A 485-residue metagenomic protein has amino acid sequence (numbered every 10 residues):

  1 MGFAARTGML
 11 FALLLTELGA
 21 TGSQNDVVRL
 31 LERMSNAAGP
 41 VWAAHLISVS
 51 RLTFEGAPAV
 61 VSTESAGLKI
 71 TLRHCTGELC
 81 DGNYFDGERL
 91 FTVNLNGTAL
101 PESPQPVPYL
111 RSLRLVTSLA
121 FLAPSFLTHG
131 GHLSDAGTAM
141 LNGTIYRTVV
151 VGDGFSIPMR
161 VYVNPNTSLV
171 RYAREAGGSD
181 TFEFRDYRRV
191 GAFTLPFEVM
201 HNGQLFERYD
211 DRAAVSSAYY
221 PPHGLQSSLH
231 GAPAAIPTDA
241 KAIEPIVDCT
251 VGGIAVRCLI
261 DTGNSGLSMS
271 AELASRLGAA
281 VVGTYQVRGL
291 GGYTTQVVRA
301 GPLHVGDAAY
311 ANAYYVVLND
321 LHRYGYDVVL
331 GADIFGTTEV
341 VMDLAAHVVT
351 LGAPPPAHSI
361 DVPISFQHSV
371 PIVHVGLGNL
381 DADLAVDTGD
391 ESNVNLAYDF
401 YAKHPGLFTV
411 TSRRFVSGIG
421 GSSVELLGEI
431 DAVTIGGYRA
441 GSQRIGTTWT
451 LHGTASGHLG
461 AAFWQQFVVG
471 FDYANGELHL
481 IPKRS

Functional and structural regions predicted by a protein language model:
M1-M9: Bacterial N-terminal signal peptides that target proteins for export
F11, L15-A59: N-terminal leader/targeting segments and the immediate start of mature chains
G22-S23, A44-L46, P58-C75, Y109-R114 (+6 more regions): Pepsin/retropepsin-fold aspartyl endopeptidases
L46-F54, E78, D86-F91, S134-D135 (+1 more regions): Structured N-terminal alpha/beta-domain signature that marks small ligand/cofactor-binding or signaling modules
A57, N96-L100, S179: Acidic, low-complexity segments
A66-V116: An acidic-aromatic
G143-R147: Repeat-blade elements of multi-bladed beta-propeller folds
